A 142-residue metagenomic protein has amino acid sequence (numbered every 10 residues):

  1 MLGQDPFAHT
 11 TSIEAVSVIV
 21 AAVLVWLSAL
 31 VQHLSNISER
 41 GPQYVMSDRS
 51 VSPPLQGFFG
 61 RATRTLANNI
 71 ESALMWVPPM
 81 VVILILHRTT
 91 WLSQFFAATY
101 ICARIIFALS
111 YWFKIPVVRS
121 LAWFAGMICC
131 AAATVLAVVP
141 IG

Functional and structural regions predicted by a protein language model:
M1-V31: Long, highly hydrophobic alpha-helical transmembrane signal-anchor segments
L2-I13, F58, A62-T65, R88-W91 (+2 more regions): Juxtamembrane loop-transmembrane helix junctions in multi-pass integral membrane proteins, especially the extracellular
L24-Q32, M75, F107, C130: Alpha-helical transmembrane segments of multipass membrane proteins
H33-R61: Cytosolic, membrane-interface loops and tails of multi-pass inner-membrane proteins
N68-M80: Core segments of transmembrane alpha-helices that mediate helix-helix packing or line hydrophobic substrate/ligand
T90-Y100: Structural signature of hydrophobic alpha-helical transmembrane segments
I105-I128: Interfacial loop-to-transmembrane junctions
A133-G142: Juxtamembrane boundary at the C-terminal end of a transmembrane helix
